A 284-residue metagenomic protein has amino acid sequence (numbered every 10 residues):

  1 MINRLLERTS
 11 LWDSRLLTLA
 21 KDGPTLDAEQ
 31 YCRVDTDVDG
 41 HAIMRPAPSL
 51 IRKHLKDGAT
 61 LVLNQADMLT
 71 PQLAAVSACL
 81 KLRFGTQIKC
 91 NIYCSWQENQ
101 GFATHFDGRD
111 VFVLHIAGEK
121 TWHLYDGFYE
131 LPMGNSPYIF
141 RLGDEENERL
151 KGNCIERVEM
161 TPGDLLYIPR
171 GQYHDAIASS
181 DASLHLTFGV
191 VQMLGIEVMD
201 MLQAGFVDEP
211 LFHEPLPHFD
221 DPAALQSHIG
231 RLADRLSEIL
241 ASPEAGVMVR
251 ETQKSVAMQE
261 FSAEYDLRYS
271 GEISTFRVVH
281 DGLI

Functional and structural regions predicted by a protein language model:
N3-C90, I239-P243: Signature of the catalytic double-stranded beta-helix
L63, W122-H123, I168: A generic structural signal for residues embedded in beta-strands
S95-Q97, D107-F128, R141-N147, G189-V191: Short, conserved beta-strand element in jelly-roll/cupin
G101-V111, N153-C154: A short beta-loop-beta micro-motif enriched in histidine and acidic residues
I116, V158-I177: Conserved metal-binding segment of the jelly-roll/cupin
M133: Cationic-aromatic interfacial patches
Y138-E159, R170: Active-site glycine-rich loop that binds ribose-phosphate moieties when present
R149-L150, I155-E159, D175-I284: Fe(II)/2-oxoglutarate
